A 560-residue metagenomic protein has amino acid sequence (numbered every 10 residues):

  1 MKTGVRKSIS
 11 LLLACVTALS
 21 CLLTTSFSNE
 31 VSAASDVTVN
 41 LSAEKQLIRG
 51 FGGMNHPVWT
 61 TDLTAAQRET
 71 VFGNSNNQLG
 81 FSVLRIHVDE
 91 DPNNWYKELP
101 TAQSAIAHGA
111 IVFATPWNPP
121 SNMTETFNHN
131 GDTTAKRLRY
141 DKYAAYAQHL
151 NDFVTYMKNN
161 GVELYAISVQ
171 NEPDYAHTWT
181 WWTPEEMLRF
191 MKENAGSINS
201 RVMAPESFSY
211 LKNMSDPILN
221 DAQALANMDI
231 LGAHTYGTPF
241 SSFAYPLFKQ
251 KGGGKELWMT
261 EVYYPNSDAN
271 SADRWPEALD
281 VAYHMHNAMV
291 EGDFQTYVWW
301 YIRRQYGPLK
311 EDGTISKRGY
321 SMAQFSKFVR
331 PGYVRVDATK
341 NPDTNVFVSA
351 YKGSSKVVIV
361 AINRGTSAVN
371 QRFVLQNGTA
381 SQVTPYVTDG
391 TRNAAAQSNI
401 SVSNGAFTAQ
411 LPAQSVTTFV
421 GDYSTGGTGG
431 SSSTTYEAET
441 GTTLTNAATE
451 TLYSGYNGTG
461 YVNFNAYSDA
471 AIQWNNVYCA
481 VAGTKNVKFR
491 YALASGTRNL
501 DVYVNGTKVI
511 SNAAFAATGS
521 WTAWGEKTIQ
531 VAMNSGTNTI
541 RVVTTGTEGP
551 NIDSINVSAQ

Functional and structural regions predicted by a protein language model:
L13, T17-C21: Hydrophobic core
L22-A34: Sec-dependent signal peptide cleavage junction
S42, S75-L219: Substrate-binding cleft and catalytic face of glycoside hydrolase catalytic domains, especially the flexible beta-alpha
T180-A282: Noncatalytic carbohydrate-binding groove/subsite architecture in carbohydrate-active enzymes
P276-V357, R364: Aromatic- and carboxylate-lined catalytic core of secreted/periplasmic carbohydrate-active enzymes
N341-S381, Q414, N475-V477: Carbohydrate-binding surface patches
N363-G427: C-terminal beta-sandwich/jelly-roll accessory domains of carbohydrate-active enzymes
T425-Q560: Extracytoplasmic
